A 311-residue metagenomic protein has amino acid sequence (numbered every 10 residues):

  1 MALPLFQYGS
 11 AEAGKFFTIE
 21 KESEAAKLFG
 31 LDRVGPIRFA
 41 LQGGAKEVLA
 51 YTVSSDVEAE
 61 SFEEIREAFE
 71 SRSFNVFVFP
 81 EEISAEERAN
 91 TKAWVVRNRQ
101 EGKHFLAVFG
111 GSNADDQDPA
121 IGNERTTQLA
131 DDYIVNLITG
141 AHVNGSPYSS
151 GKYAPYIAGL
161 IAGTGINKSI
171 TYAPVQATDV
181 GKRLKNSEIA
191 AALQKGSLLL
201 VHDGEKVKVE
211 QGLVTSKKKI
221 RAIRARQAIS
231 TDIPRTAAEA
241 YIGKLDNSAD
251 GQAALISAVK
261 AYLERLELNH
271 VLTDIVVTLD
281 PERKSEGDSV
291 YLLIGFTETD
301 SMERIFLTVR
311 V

Functional and structural regions predicted by a protein language model:
M1-V311: Surface-exposed assembly/interface segments
